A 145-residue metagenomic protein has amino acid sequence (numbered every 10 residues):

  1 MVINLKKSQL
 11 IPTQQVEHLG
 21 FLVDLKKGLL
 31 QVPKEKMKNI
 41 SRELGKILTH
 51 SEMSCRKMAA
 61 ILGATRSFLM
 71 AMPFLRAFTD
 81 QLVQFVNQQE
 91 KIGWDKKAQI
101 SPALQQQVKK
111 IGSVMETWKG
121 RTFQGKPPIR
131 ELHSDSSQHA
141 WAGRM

Functional and structural regions predicted by a protein language model:
M1-S8: Histidine/cysteine- and/or acidic
V2, E17-H18, A142: Generic structural signal for residues positioned in beta-strands
S8, S51-E52, E131, R144: Generic detector of short alpha-helix boundary/capping microenvironments and adjacent low-complexity segments
L10-R121: C-terminal reverse transcriptase regions that engage the nucleic-acid substrate
P33, F123-M145: RNase H-like nuclease fold core
